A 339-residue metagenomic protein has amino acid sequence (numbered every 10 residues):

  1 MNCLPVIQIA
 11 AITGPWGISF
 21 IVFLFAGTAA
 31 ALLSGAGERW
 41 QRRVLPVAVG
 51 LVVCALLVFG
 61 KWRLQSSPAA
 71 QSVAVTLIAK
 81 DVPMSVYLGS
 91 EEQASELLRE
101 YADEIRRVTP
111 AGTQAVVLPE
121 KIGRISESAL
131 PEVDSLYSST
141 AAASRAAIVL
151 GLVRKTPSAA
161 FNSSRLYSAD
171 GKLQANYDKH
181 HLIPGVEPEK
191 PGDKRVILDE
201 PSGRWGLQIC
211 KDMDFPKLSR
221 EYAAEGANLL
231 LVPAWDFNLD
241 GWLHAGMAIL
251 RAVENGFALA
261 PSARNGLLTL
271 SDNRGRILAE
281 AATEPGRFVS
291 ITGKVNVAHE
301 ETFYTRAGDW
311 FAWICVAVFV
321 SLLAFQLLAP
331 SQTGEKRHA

Functional and structural regions predicted by a protein language model:
M1-T28, L32, H181, E187-P201 (+3 more regions): C-terminal beta-strand edge segments of enzyme domains
L32, V47, E96-R99, L270: Polytopic transmembrane helical bundles with strong interfacial aromatic enrichment
S34-G37, A252: Membrane-helix boundary connector in multi-pass membrane proteins
A36-L51: Membrane-interfacial entry segments at the cytosolic side of transmembrane helices
A48-L64: Juxtamembrane/interface helices at transmembrane-helix boundaries
K61-P188, L198-P201, L207, K211: Soluble catalytic regions of membrane-associated enzymes that act on cell-envelope and secretory-pathway components
A115, I122-G123, A129-L150, T156-S158 (+2 more regions): CN hydrolase (nitrilase-like) catalytic-core segments centered on the catalytic cysteine and neighboring Lys/Glu
